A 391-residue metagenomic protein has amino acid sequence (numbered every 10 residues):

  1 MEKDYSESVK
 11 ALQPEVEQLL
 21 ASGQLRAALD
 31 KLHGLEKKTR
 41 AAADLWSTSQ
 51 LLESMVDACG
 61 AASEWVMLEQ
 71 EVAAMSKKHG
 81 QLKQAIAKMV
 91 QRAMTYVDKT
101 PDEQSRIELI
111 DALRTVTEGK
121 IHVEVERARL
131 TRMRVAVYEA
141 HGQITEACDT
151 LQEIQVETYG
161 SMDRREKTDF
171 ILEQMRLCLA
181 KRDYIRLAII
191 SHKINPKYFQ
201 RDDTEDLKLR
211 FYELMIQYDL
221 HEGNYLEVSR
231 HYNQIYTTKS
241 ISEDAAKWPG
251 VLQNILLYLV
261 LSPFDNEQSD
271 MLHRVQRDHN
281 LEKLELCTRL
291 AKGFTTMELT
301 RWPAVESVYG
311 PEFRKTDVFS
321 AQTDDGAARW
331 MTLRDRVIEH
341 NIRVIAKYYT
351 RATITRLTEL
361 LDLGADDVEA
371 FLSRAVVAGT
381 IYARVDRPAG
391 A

Functional and structural regions predicted by a protein language model:
M1-A140, T145-A391: Charged, E/D/K/R/S-rich low-complexity terminal regions of large eukaryotic assembly subunits
